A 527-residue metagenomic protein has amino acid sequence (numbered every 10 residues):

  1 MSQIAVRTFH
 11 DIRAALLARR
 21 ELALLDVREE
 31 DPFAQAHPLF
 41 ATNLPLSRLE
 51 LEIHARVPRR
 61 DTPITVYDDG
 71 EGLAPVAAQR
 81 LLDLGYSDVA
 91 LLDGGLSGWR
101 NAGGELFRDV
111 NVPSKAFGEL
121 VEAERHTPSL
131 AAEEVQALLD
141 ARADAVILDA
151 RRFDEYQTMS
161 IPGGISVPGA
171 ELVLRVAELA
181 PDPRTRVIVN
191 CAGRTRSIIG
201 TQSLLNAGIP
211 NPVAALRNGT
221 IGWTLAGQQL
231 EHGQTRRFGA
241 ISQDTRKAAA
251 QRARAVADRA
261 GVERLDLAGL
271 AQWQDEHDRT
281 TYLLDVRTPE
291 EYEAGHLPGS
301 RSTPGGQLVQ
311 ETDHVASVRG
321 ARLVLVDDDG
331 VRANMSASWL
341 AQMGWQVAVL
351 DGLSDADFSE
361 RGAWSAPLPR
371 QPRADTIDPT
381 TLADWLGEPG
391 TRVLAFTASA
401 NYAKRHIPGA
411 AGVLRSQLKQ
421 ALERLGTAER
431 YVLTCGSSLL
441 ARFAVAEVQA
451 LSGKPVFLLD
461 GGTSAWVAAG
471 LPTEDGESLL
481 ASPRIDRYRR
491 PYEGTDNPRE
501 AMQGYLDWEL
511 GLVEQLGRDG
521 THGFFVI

Functional and structural regions predicted by a protein language model:
M1-A23, V27-V146, A150-Y282, V286-R392 (+1 more regions): Rhodanese-like catalytic fold shared by cysteine-dependent sulfurtransferases and DSP/PTP-type phosphatases
